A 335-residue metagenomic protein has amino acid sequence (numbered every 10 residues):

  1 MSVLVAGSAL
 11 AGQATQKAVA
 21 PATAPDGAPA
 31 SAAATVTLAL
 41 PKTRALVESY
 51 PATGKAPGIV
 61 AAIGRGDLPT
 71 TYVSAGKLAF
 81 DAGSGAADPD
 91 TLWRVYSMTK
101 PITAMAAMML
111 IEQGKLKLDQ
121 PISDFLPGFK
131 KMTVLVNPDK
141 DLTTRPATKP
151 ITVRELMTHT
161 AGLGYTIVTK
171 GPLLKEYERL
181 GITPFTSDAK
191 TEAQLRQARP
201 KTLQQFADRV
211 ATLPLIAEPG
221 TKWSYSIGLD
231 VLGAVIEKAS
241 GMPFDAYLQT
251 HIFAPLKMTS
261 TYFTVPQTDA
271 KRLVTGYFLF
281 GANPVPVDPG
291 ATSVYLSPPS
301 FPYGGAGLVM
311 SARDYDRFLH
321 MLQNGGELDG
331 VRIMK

Functional and structural regions predicted by a protein language model:
M1-S8: Bacterial N-terminal signal peptides
A9-L10, Y165: Cleavable N-terminal signal peptides
A11-P41, A45: Compositionally biased, proline/threonine/alanine/serine-rich low-complexity intrinsically disordered stretches
A34-R94, K115-K117, K131-P138: Short, conserved catalytic-motif segment at the N-terminal edge
P41-Y50, A61, D67, W93-I122 (+2 more regions): Active-site SXXK
S74-G76, P121, P289: Short clusters of small/polar residues that mark proteolytic maturation junctions
A106-L118, F125-V134, P138-P146: Active-site-adjacent, His/Asp/Glu-enriched structural segments that form or flank metal-binding and acid/base networks
T133-K335: Short, surface-exposed loop or secondary-structure junction motifs that flank catalytic or metal-binding residues
